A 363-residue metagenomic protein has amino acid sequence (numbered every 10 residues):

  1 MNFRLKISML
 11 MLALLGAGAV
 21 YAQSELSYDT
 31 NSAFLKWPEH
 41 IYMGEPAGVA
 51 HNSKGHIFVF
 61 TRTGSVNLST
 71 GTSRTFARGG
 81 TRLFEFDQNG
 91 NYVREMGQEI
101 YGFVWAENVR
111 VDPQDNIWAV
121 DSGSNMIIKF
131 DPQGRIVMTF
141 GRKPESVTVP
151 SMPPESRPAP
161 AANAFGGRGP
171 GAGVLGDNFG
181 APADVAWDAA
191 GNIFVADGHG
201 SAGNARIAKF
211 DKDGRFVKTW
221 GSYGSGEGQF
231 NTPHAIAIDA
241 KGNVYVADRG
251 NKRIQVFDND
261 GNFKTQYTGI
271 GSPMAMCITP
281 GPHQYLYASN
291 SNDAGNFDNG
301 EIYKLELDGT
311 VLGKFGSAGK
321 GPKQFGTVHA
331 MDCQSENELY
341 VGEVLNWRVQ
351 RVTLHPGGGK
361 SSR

Functional and structural regions predicted by a protein language model:
M1-M9: Bacterial N-terminal signal peptides that target proteins for export
S8-A19: Bacterial N-terminal signal peptides
Y21-R363: Eukaryotic scaffold repeat domains enriched in small/polar residues
